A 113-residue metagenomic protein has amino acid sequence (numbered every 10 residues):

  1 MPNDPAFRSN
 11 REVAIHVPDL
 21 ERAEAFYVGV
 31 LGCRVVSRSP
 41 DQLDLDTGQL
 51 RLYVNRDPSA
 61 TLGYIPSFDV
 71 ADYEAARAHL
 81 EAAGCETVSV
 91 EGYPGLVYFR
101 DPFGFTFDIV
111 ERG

Functional and structural regions predicted by a protein language model:
M1-A6, E81-G113: Vicinal oxygen chelate
M1-R22, R51, Y64-P66, G113: N-terminal beta-strand motif that seeds the catalytic metal site of vicinal oxygen chelate
A23-V28, L80, G104: Conserved active-site tyrosine of GNAT-family acetyltransferases
V30-V35, G84-E86: Conserved acetyl-CoA-binding loop of GNAT-fold acetyltransferases
R34-Y64, T106-G113: Conserved short beta-strand elements that form part of the metal-binding/catalytic scaffold of enzyme active sites
P66-L80: Mid-chain, well-packed structural core segment of small domains
